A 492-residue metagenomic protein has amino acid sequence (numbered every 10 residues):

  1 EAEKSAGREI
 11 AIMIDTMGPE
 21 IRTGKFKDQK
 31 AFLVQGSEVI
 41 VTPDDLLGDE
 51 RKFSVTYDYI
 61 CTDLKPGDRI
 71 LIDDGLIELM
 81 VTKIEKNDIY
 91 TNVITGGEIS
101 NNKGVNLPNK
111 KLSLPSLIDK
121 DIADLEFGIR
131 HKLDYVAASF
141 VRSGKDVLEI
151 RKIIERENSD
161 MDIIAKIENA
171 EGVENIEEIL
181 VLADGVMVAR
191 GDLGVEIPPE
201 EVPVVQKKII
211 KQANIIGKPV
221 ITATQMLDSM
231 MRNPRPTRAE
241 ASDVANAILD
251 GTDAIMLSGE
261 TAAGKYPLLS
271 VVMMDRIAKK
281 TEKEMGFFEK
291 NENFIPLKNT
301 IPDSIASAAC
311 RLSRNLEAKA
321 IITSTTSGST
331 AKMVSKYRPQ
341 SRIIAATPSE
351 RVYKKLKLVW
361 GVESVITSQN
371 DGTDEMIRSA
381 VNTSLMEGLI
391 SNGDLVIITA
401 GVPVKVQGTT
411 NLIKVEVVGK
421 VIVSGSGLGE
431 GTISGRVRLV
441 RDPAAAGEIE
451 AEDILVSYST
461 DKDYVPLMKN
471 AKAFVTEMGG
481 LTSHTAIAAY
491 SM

Functional and structural regions predicted by a protein language model:
E1-M492: Non-catalytic helical/linker scaffolds that mediate oligomerization, partner binding, and domain coupling around large
